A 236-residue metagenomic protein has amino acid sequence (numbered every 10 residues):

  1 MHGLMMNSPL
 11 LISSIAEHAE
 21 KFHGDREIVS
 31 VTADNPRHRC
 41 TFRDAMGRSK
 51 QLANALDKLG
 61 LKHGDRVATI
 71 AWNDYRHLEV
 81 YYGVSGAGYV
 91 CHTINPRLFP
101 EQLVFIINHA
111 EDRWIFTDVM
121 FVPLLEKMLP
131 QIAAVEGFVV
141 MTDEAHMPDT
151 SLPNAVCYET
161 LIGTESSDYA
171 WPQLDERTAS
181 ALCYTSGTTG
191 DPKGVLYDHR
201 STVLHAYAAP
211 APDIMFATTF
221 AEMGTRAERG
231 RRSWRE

Functional and structural regions predicted by a protein language model:
M1-L10, E126, H146-A179: Flexible, low-complexity linker/hinge segments
N7-V29, G47: A short N-terminal helical cap/helix-turn-helix that marks the beginning of AMP-binding/adenylate-forming
I15-A16, K58-L59, G86-G163: Structural core segment of the AMP-binding/adenylate-forming
A19, G24, A45, S49-L52 (+9 more regions): Adenylate-forming
G24-R26, V139, G163-Y184, D191 (+2 more regions): Conserved pre-ATP/AMP-binding loop-to-beta segment of ANL
I28-D74, L78-Y82, F99-V104, C157-T160: Conserved AMP-binding/adenylate-forming core of the ANL superfamily
R39-R43, S180-Y207, F216-F220: Conserved AMP-binding A3 loop
G83-A87, D213, A221: Conserved short alpha-helical elements in the N-terminal third of ANL/AMP-binding
